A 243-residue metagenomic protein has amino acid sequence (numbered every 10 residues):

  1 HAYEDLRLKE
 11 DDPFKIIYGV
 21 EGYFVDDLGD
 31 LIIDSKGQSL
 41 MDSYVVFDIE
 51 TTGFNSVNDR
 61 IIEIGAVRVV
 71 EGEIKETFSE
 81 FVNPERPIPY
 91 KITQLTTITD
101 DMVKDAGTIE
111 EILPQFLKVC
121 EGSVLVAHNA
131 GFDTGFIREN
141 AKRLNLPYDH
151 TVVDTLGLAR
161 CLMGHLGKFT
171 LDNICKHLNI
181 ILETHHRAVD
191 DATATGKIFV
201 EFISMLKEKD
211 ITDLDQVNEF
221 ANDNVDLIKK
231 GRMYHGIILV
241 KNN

Functional and structural regions predicted by a protein language model:
H1-E50, V67-R68, I74, E85 (+6 more regions): Phosphodiester-processing cores and adjacent nucleic acid-binding clamps
I49-V57: Short acidic, Gly/Ser-rich segments with clustered Asp/Glu that frequently serve as metal-coordination loops in enzyme
I61-V69: Acidic, metal-ligating active-site segments
I64, K75-E80: Beta-strand scaffold of nucleotide-dependent catalytic cores
E80-L95: Short, surface-exposed acidic-centric catalytic microdomains
D105-I109: A conditional alpha-helix N-cap/helix-loop micro-motif detector
